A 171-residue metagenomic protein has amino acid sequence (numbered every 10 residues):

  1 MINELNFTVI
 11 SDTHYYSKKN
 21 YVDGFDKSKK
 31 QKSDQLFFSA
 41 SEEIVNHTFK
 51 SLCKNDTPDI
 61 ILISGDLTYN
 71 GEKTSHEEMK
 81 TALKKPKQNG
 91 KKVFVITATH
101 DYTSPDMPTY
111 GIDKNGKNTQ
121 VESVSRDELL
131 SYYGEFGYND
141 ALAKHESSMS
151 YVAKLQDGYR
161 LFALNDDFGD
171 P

Functional and structural regions predicted by a protein language model:
M1-K73: N-terminal active-site segment of His-dependent metallophosphoesterases
E78-P171: Extended active-site neighborhood of metal-dependent phosphoesterases/phosphodiesterases
